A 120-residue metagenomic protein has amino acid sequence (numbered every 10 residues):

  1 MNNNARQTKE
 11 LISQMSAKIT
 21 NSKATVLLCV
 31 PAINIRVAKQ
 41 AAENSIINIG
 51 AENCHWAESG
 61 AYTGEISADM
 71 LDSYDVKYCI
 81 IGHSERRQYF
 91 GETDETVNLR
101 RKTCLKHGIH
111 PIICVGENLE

Functional and structural regions predicted by a protein language model:
M1, S73-Y78: N-terminal binding-site loop/beta-alpha segment at the start of enzyme catalytic domains that lines or forms
M1-I66: Conserved N-terminal beta1-alpha1 strand-loop-helix module at the mouth
K23, V76, G108-I109: A structural motif
P31, L71, G82-H83: Conserved, mostly hydrophobic/aromatic
G50, I80, I112-C114: Conserved beta-strand positions in the central sheet of alpha/beta enzyme cores
G64, I80-R87: N-terminal glycine-rich phosphate/adenylate-binding segment common to multiple enzyme folds
E85-E120: Conserved anion-binding
